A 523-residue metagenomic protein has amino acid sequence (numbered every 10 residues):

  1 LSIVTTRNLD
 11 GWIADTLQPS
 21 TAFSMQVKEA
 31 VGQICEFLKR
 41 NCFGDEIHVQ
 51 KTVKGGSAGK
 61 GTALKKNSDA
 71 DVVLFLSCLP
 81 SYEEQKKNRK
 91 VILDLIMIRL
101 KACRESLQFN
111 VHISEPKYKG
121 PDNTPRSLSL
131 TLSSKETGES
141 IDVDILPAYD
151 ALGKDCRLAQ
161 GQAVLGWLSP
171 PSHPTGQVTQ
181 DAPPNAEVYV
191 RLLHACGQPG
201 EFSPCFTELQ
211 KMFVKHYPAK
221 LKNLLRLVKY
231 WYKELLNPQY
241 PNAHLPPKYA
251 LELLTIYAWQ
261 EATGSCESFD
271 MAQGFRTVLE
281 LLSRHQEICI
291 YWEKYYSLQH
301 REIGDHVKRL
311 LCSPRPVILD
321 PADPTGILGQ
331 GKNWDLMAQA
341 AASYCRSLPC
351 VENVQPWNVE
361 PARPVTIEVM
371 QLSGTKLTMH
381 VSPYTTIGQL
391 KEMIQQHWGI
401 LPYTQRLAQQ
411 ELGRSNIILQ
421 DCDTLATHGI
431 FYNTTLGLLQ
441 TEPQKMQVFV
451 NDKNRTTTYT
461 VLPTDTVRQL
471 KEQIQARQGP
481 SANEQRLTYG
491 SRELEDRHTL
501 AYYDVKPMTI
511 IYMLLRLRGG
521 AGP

Functional and structural regions predicted by a protein language model:
L1-S68, L74-D94, A102, S106 (+1 more regions): N-terminal regions immediately upstream of nucleotidyltransferase
I3, Q18-G32, E46-V49, E83-K90 (+16 more regions): Intrinsic disorder
V4-Q18, V53, S68-P80, E201-E208 (+3 more regions): Surface-exposed beta-strand-to-loop junctions that form interaction patches on eukaryotic regulatory domains
Q26, A30-C35, E84-W292: Catalytic cores of NTP-dependent nucleotidyl/adenyl transfer enzymes across multiple folds
V49-G59, V91, F109-S127, A243-E252 (+7 more regions): Short amphipathic alpha-helical segments embedded in low-complexity Lys/Glu-rich regions
A70-V73, A151, A159-P170, D423-H428 (+2 more regions): Aromatic/acidic cage segments in peptide-binding pockets
Q239-R363: Pol beta-like nucleotidyltransferase catalytic core
C350-P523: Ubiquitin system architectures
